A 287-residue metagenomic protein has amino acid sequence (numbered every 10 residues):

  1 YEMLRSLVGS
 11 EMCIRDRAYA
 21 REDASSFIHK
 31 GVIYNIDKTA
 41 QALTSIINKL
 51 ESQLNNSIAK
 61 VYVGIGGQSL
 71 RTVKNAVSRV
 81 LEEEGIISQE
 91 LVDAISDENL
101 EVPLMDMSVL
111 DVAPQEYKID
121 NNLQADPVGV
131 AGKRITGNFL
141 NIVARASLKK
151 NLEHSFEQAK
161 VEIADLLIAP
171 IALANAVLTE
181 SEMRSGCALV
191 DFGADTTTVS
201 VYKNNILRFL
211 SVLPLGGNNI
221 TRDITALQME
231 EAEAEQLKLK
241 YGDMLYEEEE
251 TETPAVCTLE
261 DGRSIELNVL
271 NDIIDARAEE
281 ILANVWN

Functional and structural regions predicted by a protein language model:
Y1, L173-V177, N287: A generic local structural motif
Y1-E11: Positively charged, low-complexity/disordered segments
S6, V63, F156, D191 (+2 more regions): Residue-level signature of catalytic and energy-coupling elements of molecular machines, predominantly ATP/GTP-dependent
S10-A188, I206-R208, G217, E230-A232 (+2 more regions): Nucleotide/phosphate-binding catalytic cleft detector across ATP-hydrolyzing and phosphate-transferring enzymes
S185-A226: Glycine-rich phosphate-binding loop of actin/hexokinase-like ATP-binding domains
D275-E279: Conserved adenosine/adenylate-binding substructure
E280-N287: A short, acidic, amphipathic alpha-helical segment used as a generic capping/interface helix at domain edges
